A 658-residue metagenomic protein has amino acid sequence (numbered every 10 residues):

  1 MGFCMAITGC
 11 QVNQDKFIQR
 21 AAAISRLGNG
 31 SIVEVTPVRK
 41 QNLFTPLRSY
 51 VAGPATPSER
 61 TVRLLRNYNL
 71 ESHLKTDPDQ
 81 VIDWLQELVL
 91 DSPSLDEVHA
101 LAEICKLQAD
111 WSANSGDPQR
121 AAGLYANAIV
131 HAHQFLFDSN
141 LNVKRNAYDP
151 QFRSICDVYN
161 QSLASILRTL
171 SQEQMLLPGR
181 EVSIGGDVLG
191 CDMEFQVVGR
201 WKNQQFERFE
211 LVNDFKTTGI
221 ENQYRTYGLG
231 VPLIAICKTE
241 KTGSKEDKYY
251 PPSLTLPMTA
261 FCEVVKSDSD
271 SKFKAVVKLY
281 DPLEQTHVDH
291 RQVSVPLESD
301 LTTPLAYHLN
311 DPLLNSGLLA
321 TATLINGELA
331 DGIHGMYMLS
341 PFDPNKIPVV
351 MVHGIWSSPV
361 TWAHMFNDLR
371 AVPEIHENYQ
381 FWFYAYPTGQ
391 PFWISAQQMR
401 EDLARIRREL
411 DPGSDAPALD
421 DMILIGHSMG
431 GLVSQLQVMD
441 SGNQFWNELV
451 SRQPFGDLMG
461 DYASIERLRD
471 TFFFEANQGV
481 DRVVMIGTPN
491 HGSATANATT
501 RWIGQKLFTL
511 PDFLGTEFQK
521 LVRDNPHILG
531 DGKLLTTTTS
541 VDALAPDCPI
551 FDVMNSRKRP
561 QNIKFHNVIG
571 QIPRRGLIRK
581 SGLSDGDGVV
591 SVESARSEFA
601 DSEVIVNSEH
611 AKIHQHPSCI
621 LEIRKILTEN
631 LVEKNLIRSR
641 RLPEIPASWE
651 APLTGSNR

Functional and structural regions predicted by a protein language model:
M1-T8: Bacterial N-terminal signal peptides
C10-V349, S358-H364, Q380-F383, E629-V632 (+1 more regions): Flexible, membrane-associating and regulatory peripheral segments of lipid-active enzymes
T61, S112, P359-T361, F392 (+3 more regions): Short, solvent-exposed loop/turn elements at domain surfaces
K106-E181, V349-I355, F381-T536, D587: Serine-dependent carboxylesterase/thioesterase catalytic core of lipase-like alpha/beta-hydrolase/SGNH enzymes
F342-P344, I375, A416-A418, I425-G426 (+3 more regions): Extracellular/periplasmic catalytic domains that process cell-envelope and extracellular macromolecules
A363-Y379: Short amphipathic alpha-helix adjacent to the substrate-entry channel of hydrolases
L369, P373, L410, Q437 (+3 more regions): Active-site catalytic pocket residues across diverse enzymes, especially alpha/beta-hydrolases
Q505-R658: C-terminal subdomain of alpha/beta-hydrolase-fold enzymes, centered on the catalytic histidine and its supporting
